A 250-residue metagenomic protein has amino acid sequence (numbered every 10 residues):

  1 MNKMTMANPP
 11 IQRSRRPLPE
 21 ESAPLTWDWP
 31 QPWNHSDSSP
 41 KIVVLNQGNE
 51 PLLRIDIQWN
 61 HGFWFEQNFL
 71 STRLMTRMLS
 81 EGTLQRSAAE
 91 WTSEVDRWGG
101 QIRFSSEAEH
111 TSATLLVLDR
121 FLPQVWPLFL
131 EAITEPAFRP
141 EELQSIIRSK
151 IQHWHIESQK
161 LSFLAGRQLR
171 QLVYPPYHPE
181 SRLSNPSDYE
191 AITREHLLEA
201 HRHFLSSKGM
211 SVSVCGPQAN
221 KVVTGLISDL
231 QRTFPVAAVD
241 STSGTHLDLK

Functional and structural regions predicted by a protein language model:
M1-S93, W98, L198-K250: His/Glu-rich zincin catalytic helix
A7-I11, E157-K208, I227, T233: Scaffold signal of the M16-like zinc-metallopeptidase fold and its non-catalytic homologs
E50-R77, A88-E135, F163-S187, G209-C215: M16 family metallopeptidases and their MPP-like homologs
M78-G82, I133, W154: Short amphipathic alpha-helical interaction patches enriched in hydrophobic/aromatic residues with interspersed Lys/Arg
S93, P136-H155, V239-L249: Acidic/histidine-enriched alpha-helical segments
V117, I192, Q218: Hydrophobic pocket-lining residues within nucleotide cofactor-binding pockets
L130-P140, D229-A238: A common structural junction motif
